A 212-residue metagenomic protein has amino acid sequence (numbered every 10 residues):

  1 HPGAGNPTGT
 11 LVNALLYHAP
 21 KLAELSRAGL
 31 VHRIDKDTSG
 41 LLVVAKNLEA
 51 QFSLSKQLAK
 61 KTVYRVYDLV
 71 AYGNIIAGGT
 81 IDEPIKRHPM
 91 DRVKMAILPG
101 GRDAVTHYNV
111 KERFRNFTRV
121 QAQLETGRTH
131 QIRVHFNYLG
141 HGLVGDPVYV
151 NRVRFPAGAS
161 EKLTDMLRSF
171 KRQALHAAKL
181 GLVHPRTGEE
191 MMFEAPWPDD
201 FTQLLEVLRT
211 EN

Functional and structural regions predicted by a protein language model:
H1-N212: RNA pseudouridine synthases
